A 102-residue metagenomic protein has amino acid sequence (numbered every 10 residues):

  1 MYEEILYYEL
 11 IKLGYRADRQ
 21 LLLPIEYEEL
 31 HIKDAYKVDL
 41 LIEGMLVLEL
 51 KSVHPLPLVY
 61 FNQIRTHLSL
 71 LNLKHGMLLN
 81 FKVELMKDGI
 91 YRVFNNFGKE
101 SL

Functional and structural regions predicted by a protein language model:
M1-R16, R92-L102: Solvent-exposed, charged helical/coil patches that constitute nucleic-acid or partner-interaction surfaces
I11-E29: A short acidic/basic microdomain associated with nuclease active sites
A17, V38-L56, H67: Conserved catalytic cores of phosphodiester-cleaving nucleases, focusing on short active-site segments
Y27-H31, K87-D88: Short, solvent-exposed polar/charged micro-motifs at secondary-structure junctions
K51-L102: Nucleic-acid nuclease catalytic cores
